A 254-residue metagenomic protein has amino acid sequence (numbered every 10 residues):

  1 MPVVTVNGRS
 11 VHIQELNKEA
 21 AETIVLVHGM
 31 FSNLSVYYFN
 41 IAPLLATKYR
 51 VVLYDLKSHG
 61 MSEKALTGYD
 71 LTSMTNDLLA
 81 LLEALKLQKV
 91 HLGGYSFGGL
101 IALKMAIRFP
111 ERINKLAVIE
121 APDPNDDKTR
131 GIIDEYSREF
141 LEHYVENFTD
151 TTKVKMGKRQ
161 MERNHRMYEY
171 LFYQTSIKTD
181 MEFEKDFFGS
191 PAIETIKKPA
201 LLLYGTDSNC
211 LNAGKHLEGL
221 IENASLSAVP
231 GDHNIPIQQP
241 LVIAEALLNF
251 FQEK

Functional and structural regions predicted by a protein language model:
M1-S10: N-terminal cap/lid segment of alpha/beta-hydrolase-fold proteins
R9-M61: Conserved HGGG/HGGXW glycine-rich cap/lid loop of the alpha/beta-hydrolase fold
H28, V90, G94-G99: Conserved alpha/beta-hydrolase "nucleophile elbow" surrounding the catalytic nucleophile
F39, V52-G93, E245: Active-site loop/oxyanion-hole signature of alpha/beta-hydrolase fold enzymes
L100-R108, N114-Y144: Flexible "cap/lid" loop of the alpha/beta hydrolase fold
D127-I132, E142-T195: Conserved alpha/beta-hydrolase catalytic His-Asp/Glu region
A200-N234: Conserved loop-alpha-helix segment in the C-terminal half of the alpha/beta-hydrolase fold that carries the catalytic
D232-A244: Catalytic histidine-centered segment of alpha/beta-hydrolase-like enzymes
